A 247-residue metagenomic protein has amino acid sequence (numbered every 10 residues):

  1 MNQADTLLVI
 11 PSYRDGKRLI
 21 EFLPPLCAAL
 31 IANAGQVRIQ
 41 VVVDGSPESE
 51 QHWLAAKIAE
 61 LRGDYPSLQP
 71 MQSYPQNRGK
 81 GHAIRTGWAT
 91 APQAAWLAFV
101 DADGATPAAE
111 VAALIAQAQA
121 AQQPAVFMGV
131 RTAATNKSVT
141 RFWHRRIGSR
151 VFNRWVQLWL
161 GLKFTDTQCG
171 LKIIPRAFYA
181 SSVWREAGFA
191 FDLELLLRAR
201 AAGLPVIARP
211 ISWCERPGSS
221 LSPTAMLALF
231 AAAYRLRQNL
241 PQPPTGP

Functional and structural regions predicted by a protein language model:
M1-A4, P11, W184-P247: Hydrophobic helical membrane-anchoring modules
L7-P11, Q40-V41: Short hydrophobic beta-strand elements that form part of the catalytic alpha/beta core underpinning NDP-sugar/donor
D15-L19, S46, K80, G104: Donor nucleotide-sugar binding loop of glycosyltransferases
D15-L30: Short, well-formed alpha-helical segments that are part of the catalytic scaffolds of diverse glycosyltransferases
G35-S46, Q72-Y74: Short beta-strand/loop segment that forms part of the nucleotide-sugar
V43-L54, G104: A conserved acidic beta->alpha catalytic loop
Y74-R78, H82-A91, W96, A108-F178 (+3 more regions): Acceptor/aglycone-binding surface of glycosyltransferases and processive sugar-polymer synthases
